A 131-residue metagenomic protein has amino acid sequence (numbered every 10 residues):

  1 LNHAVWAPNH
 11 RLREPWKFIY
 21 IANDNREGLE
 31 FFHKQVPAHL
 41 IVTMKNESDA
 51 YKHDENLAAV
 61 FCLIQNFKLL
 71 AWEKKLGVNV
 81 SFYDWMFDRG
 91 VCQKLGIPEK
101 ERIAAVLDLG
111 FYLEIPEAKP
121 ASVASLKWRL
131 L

Functional and structural regions predicted by a protein language model:
L1-L131: Acidic, surface-exposed loops and disordered segments
